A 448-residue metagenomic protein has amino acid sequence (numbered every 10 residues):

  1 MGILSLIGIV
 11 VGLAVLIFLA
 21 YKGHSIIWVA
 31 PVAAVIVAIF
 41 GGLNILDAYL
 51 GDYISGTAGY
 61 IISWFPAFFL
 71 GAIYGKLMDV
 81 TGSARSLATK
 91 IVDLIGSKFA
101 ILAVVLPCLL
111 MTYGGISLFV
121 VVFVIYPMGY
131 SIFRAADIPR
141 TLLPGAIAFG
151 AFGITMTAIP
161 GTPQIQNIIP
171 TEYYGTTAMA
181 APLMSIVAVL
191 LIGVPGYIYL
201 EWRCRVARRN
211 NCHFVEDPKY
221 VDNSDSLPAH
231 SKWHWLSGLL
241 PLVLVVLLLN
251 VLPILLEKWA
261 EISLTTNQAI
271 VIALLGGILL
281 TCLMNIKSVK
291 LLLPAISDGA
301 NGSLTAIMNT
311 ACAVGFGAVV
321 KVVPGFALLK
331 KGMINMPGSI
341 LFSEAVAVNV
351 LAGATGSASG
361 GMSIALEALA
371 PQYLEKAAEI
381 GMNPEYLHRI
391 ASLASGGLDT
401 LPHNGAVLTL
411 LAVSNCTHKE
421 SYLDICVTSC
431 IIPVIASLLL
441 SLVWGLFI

Functional and structural regions predicted by a protein language model:
M1-L4, Y21-G23, L50-I62, T176-S185 (+4 more regions): Interfacial loop-to-helix junctions that mark the boundaries of transmembrane helices in multi-pass membrane
G2-I3, I9, F40-G41, L183-A295 (+5 more regions): Long, contiguous bundles of hydrophobic transmembrane helices that form the permeation core of multi-pass
G2-L6, A58-W64, I91-L106, A136-L143 (+4 more regions): Membrane-interfacial loop-to-helix junctions in multi-pass transporters
G8-A20, P31-F40, F68-I73, P107-T112 (+7 more regions): Hydrophobic core segments of alpha-helical transmembrane domains in multi-pass membrane transport and ion-translocation
W28-P31, L50-R85, T266-G325: Core transmembrane alpha-helical segments of multi-pass membrane transporters/permeases
A67-G71, L94-S131, I307-G315, I334-E379 (+1 more regions): Hydrophobic alpha-helical transmembrane segments of multi-pass integral membrane proteins, predominantly secondary
A72, S86-A88, V120-I132, G161-Y173 (+2 more regions): Re-entrant/interfacial helical elements at transmembrane boundaries that shape and gate the permeation pathway
K98-M111, I138-T155, A181-I186, L190 (+2 more regions): Alpha-helical transmembrane segments of multi-pass membrane proteins
